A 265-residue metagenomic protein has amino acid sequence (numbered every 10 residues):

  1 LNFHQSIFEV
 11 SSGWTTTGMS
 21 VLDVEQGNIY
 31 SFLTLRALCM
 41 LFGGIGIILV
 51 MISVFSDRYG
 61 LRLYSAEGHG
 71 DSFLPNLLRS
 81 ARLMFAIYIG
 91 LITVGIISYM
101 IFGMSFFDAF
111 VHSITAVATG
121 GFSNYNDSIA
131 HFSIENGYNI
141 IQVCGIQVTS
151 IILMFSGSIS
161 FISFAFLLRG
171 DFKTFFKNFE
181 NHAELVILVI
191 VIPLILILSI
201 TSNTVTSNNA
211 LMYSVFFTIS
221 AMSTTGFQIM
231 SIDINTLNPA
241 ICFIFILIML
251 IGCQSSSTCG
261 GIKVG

Functional and structural regions predicted by a protein language model:
L1-G265: Membrane-proximal intracellular helices of multi-pass ion channels
